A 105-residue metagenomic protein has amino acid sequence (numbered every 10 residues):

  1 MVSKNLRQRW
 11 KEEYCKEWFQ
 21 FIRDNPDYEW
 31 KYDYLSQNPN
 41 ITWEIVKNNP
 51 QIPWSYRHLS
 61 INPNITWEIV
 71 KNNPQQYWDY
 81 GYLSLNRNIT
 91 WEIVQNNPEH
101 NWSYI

Functional and structural regions predicted by a protein language model:
M1-I105: Alpha-helical scaffold segments
